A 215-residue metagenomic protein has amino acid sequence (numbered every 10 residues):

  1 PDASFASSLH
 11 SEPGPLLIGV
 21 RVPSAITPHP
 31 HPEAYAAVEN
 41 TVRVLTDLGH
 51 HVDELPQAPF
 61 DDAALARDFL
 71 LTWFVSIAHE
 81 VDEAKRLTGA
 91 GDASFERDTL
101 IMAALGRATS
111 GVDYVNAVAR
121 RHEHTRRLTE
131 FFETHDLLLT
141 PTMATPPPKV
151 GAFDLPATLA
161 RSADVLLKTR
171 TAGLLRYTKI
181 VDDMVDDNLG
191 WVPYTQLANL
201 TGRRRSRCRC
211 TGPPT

Functional and structural regions predicted by a protein language model:
P1-T41, D47-L48, D62, E83: A short helix-breaking turn/cap at a secondary-structure junction
S7-R21, F74-T129, T142-D182, R209 (+1 more regions): Short helix-loop capping/hinge segments that flank enzyme active sites or metal/cofactor-binding pockets
P30-Q57, V81-A90, V118-H135: Acyltransferase
H51-F69, L100-A104: Short connector loops at secondary-structure junctions
T178-T201: Alpha-helix-centered segments that form part of catalytic cores
R205-R207: A short beta-strand signature within small-molecule sensing/ligand-binding domains used in signal transduction
